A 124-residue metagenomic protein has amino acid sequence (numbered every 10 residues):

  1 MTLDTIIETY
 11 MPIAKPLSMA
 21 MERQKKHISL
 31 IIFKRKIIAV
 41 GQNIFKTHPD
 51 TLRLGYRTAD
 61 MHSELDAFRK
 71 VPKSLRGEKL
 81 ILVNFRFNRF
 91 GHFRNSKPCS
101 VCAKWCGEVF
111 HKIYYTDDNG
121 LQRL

Functional and structural regions predicted by a protein language model:
M1-K25: Short, basic/aromatic recognition patches
R23-I28, S96: Gly/Ser-rich catalytic serine loop of serine hydrolases
K26-A39: Short beta-strand scaffold segments in enzyme catalytic cores
V40-L124: Zn2+-dependent cytidine deaminase-like catalytic core
